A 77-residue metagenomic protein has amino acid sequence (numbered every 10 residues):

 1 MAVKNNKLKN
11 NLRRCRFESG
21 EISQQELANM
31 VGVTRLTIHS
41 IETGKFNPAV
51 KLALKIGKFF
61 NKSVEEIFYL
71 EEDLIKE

Functional and structural regions predicted by a protein language model:
M1-G20: A short, Lys/Arg-rich alpha-helix, primarily the initiator
A2, F68-E77: Short, charged recognition helix plus adjacent turn of helix-turn-helix-like nucleic-acid-binding domains
N10, E21-I22, P48-K51: Residue-level signal for the short linker/turn that defines the boundary of a DNA-recognition helix
R16, E42, F60: DNA major-groove recognition helix of helix-turn-helix
F17-E18, N29, K58: Alpha-helical residues within the helix-turn-helix
E21-S40: Short alpha-helical DNA-recognition segment
K45-K55, L74: Short, basic-rich loop-to-helix N-cap that marks the start of a DNA-contacting helix
K51-E66: DNA major-groove recognition helix of helix-turn-helix/homeodomain DNA-binding modules
